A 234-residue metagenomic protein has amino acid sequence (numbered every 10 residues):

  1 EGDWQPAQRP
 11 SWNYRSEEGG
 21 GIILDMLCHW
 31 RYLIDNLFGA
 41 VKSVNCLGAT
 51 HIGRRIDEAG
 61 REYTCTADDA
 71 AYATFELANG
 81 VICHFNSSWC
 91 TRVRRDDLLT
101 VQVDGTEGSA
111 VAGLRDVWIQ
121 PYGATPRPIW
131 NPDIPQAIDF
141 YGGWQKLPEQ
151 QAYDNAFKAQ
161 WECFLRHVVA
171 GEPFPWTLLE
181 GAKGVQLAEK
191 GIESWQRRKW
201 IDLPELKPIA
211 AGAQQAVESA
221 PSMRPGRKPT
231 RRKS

Functional and structural regions predicted by a protein language model:
E1-C65, R198: Predominantly a Rossmann-like dinucleotide-binding segment in NAD(P)-dependent oxidoreductases
I23-L27, P175-G181: Conserved loop-to-helix N-cap of the C-terminal "lid" that shapes the substrate pocket in Rossmann-like
W30-R31, W161-E162, A188: A general structural signal for well-ordered alpha-helical segments in protein cores
G53-T64, Y72-L77, L99-L179, I201 (+1 more regions): C-terminal glycine/acidic-rich active-site capping loop/insertion
D69: Short, small/polar residue-rich loop motifs at catalytic or cofactor-binding pockets
H84-S87, A112-L114: Beta-strand scaffold of nucleotide-dependent catalytic cores
S87-R94: Glycine-rich phosphate/pyrophosphate-binding beta-alpha loops
L187-R197: Short arginine-rich
